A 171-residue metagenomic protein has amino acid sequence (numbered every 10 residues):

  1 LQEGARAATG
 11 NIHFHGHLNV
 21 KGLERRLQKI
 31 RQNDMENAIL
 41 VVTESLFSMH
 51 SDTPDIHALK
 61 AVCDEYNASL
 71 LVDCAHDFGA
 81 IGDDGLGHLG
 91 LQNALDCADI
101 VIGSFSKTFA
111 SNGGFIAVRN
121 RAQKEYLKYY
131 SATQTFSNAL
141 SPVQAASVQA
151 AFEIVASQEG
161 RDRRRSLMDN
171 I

Functional and structural regions predicted by a protein language model:
L1, E24, M168-N170: Conserved PLP-anchoring active-site segment centered on the Schiff-base-forming lysine
L1, M49, V72, D77-G79: Catalytic P-loop NTPase motifs of RecA-like helicase/translocase cores
L1-T9: Substrate-binding/gating loop at the entrance of the active-site cleft, primarily in PLP-dependent aminotransferase-like
N11-F14, V101: Conserved beta-strand scaffold positions in the cores of enzyme catalytic domains, especially in NTP/NDP-utilizing
F14-L18, N138: Short beta->alpha connector loops at strand-helix junctions that form conserved, small/polar/Pro-enriched
H17-L71: Active-site phosphate-binding strand-loop segment of PLP-dependent enzymes
Y66-S69, H76, I81-I171: Active-site C-terminal subdomain of aminotransferase-like
